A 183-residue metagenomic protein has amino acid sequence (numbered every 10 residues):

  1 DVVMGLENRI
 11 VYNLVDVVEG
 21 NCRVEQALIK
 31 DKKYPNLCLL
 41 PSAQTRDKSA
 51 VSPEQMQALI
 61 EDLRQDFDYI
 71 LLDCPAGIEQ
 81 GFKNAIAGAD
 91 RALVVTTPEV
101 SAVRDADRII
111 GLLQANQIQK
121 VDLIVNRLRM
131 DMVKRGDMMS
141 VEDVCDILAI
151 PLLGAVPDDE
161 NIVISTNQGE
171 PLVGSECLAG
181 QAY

Functional and structural regions predicted by a protein language model:
D1-Q65, S165-V173: P-loop/Walker-type NTP enzyme "switch/lid" segment
Y12, V51, R104, G136-M139 (+2 more regions): Conserved active-site and cofactor/substrate-binding residues in soluble primary-metabolism enzymes
N21, A43-Q44, A76-I78, E160: Short, well-ordered turn and helix-capping elements at secondary-structure junctions
E54-A58, D62-Q65, Y69-D158, I164: Conserved catalytic-core segment of NTP-binding enzymes
E160-A179, Y183: Inter-lobe coupling/hinge region of RecA-like P-loop helicase motors
